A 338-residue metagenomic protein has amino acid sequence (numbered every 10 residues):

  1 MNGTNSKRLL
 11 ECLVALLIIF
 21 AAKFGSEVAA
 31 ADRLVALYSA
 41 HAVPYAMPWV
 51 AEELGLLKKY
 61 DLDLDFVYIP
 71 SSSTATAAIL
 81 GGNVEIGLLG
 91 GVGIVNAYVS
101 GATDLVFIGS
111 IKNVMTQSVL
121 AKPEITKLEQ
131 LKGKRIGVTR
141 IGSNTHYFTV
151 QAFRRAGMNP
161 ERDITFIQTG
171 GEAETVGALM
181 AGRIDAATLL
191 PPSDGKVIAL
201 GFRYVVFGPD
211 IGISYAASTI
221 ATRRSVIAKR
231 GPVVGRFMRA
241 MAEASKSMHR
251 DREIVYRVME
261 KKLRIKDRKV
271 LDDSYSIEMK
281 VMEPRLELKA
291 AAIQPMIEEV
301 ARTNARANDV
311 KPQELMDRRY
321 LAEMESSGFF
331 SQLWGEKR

Functional and structural regions predicted by a protein language model:
M1-K7: N-terminal secretory signal peptides that target proteins for export/translocation
E11-K23: Bacterial N-terminal signal peptides
F24-A30: Sec/Tat signal peptide C-region and signal peptidase I cleavage site
D32-A181, D185-P191, R203-S214: Short, glycine-/small- and polar/acidic-enriched structural segments that line small-molecule recognition paths
V50-A51, T116-T126, A216-P232, V281-P284: A bilobed periplasmic-binding-protein/Venus flytrap-type ligand-binding module shared by bacterial periplasmic
F166, A173-R264: Pocket-lining segment of extracytoplasmic ligand-binding domains
A228-D309: Secondary-structure end/capping motifs
A301-R338: Conserved C-terminal helix/tail region of periplasmic/extracytoplasmic solute-binding proteins
